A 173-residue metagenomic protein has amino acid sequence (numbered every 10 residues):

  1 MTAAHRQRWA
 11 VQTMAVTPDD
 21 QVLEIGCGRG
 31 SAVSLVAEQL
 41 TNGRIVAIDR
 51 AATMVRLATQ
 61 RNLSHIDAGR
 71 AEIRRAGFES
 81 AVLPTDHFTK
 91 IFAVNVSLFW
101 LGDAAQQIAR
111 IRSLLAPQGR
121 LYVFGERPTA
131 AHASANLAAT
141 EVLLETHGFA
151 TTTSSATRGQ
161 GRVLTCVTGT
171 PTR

Functional and structural regions predicted by a protein language model:
M1-V11: Conserved SAM-binding loop and adjacent beta-strand
L23-I25, R29-S80: Class I SAM-dependent methyltransferase SAM/SAH-binding core
E79-I91: A short acidic, Gly/Pro-enriched loop at the edge of an enzyme's catalytic core that lines a small-molecule cofactor
T89-D103: A short SAM/SAH-binding and catalytic strip from SAM-dependent methyltransferases
A105-P117: A short glycine-rich, Lys/Arg-flanked "PGG" loop and its adjoining helix->strand segment in the class I
Q118-E126: Conserved beta-strand signature within the Rossmann-like core of class I S-adenosyl-L-methionine
A133-H147: Short alpha-helix
R158-R173: Core SAM-dependent methyltransferase catalytic element
